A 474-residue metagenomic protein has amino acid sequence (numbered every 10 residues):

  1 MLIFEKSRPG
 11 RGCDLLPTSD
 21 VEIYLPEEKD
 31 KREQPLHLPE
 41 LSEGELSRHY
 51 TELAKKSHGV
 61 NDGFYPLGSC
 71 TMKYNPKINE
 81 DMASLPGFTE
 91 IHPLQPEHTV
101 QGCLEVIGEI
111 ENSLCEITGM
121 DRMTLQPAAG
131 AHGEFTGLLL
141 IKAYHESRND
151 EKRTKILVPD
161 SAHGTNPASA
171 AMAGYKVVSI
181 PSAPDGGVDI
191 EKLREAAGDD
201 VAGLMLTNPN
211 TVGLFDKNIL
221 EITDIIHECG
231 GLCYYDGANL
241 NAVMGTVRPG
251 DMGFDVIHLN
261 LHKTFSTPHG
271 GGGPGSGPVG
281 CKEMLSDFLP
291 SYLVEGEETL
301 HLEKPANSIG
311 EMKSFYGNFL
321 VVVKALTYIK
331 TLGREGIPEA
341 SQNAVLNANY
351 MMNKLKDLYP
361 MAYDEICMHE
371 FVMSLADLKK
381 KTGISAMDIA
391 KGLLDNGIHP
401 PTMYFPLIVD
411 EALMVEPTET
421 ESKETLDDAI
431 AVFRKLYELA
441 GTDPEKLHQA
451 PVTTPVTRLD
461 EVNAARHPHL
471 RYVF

Functional and structural regions predicted by a protein language model:
M1-R122, E146, V247, E297-H301 (+2 more regions): Non-catalytic terminal extensions of PLP-dependent enzymes
H58-I78, Q126-E134, F265-G280, Y316-V321 (+1 more regions): Conserved phosphate/anionic-ligand binding catalytic regions in large, soluble enzymes, centered on
H92-Q95, P127, T207: Cysteine-centered functional microenvironments
G102-E105, H132-E297, N307, G383-I384 (+1 more regions): Conserved PLP-enzyme active-site core in the AAT-like
E109, F135-T136, L140, G280 (+4 more regions): Short amphipathic alpha-helical face segments that pack within enzyme cores and frequently flank/anchor catalytic
D121-P127, K155-V158: A short, small-residue-rich loop immediately preceding and capping a beta-strand
T124, V178-I180, P401: General small-molecule cofactor/ligand-binding pocket signal
L139-A143, L326-T331: Short glycine/serine- and small hydrophobic-enriched flexible loop segments
